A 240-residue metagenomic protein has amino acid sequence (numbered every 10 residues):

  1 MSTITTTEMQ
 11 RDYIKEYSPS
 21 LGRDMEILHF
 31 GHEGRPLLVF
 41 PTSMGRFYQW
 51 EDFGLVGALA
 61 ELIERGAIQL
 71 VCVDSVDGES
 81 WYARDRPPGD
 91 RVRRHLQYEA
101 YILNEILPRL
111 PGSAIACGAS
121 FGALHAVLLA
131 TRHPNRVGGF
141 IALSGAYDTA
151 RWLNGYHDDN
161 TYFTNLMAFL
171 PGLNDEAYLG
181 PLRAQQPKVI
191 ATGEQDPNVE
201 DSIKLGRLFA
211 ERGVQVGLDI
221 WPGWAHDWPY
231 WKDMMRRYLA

Functional and structural regions predicted by a protein language model:
S2-A240: Non-catalytic cap/lid and distal C-terminal segments of serine-dependent acyl enzymes
